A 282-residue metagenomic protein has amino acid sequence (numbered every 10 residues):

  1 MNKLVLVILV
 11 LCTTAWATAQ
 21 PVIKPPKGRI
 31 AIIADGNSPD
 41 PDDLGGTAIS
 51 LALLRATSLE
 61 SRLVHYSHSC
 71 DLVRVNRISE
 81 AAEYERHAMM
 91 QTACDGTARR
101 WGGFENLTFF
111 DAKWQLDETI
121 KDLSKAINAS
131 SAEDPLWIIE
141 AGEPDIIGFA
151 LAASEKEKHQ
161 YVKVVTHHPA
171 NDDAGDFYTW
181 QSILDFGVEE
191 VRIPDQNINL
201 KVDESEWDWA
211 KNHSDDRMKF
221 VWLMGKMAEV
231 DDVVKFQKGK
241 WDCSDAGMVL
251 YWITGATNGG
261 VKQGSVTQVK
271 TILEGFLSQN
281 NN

Functional and structural regions predicted by a protein language model:
L4-T13: Sec-dependent N-terminal signal peptides
C12-V22: Bacterial Sec-dependent signal peptides at the C-terminal "C-region" and cleavage site
Q20-N282: N-terminal acidic, glycine/proline-rich low-complexity segments
